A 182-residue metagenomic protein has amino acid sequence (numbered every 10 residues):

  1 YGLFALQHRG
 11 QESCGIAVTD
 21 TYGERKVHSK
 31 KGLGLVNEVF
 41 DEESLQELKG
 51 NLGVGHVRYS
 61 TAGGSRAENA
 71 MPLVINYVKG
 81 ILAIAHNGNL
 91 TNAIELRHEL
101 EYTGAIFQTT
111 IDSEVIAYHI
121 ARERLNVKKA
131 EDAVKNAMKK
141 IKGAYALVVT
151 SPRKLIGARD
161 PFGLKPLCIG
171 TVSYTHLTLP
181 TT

Functional and structural regions predicted by a protein language model:
Y1-L177: Conserved short alpha-helical segments that host acidic/polar catalytic motifs at enzyme active sites
T178-T182: A short, hydrophobic C-terminal helix/tail in secreted or cell-surface proteins
